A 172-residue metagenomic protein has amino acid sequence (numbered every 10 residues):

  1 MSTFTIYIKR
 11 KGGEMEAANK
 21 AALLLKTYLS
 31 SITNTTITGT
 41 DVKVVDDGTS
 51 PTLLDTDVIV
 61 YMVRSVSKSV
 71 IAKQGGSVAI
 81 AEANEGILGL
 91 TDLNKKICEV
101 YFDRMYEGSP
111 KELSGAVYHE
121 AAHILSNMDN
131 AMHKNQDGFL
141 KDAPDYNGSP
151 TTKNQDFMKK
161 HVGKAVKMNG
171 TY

Functional and structural regions predicted by a protein language model:
M1-F4, V58, C98, Q136 (+2 more regions): Generic intrinsically disordered, low-complexity segments enriched for polar/acidic and small residues
M1-L25: Fold-level signature of zinc-dependent metallopeptidase catalytic domains
S2-F4, N34, G39, T151 (+1 more regions): Intrinsically disordered/low-complexity terminal segments and short unstructured peptides
I6-K9, V63, D103-R104, G148 (+1 more regions): Intrinsically disordered, low-complexity regions enriched in small/polar residues
E16-N135: Metzincin-family zinc-dependent endopeptidase catalytic domain
E107-Y172: The catalytic-center signature of Zn2+-dependent metalloproteases
